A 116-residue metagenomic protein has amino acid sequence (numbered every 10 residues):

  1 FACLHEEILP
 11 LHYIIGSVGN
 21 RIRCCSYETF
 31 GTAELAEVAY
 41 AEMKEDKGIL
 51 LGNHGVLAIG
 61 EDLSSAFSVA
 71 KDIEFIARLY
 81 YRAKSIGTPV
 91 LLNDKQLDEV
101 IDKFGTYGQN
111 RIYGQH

Functional and structural regions predicted by a protein language model:
F1-H116: Glycine-rich flexible loops
